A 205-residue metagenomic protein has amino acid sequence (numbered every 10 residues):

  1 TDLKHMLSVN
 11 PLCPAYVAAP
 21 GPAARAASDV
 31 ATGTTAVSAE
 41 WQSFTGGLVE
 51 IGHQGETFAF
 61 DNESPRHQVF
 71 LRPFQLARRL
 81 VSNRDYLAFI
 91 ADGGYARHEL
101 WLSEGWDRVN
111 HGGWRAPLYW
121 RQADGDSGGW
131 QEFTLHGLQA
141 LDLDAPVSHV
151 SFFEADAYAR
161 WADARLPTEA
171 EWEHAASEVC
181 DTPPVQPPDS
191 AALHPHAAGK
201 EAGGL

Functional and structural regions predicted by a protein language model:
D2, S8-F60, S64, R79 (+1 more regions): Functional-site microenvironments in short loops/helix caps that host divalent-cation chemistry
R66-F70: Acyl/amide activation-and-transfer machinery of modular secondary-metabolite enzymes
S82: Acidic-aromatic/histidine active-site loop/patch
